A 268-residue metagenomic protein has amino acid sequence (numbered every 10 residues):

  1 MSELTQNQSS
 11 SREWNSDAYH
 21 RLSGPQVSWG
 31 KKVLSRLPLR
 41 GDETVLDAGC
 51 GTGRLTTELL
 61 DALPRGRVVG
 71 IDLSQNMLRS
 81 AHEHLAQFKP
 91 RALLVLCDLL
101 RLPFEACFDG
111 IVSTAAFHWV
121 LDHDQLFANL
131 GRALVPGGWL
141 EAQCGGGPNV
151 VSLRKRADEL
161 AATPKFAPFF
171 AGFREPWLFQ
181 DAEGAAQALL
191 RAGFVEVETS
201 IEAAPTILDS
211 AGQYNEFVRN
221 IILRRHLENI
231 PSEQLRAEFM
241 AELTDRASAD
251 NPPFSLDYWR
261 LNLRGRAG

Functional and structural regions predicted by a protein language model:
M1-E43, R54-E58, M77-S80: Conserved class I S-adenosyl-L-methionine
L46-A48, T52-L102: Class I SAM-dependent methyltransferase SAM/SAH-binding core
L100-I111: A short acidic, Gly/Pro-enriched loop at the edge of an enzyme's catalytic core that lines a small-molecule cofactor
G110-H123: A short SAM/SAH-binding and catalytic strip from SAM-dependent methyltransferases
D124-W139: A short glycine-rich, Lys/Arg-flanked "PGG" loop and its adjoining helix->strand segment in the class I
W139-P164: Conserved class I S-adenosyl-L-methionine
L178-A192: Short alpha-helix
A192, E196-N251: C-terminal helical/coil "lid" or tail adjacent to the Rossmann-like core of SAM-dependent
